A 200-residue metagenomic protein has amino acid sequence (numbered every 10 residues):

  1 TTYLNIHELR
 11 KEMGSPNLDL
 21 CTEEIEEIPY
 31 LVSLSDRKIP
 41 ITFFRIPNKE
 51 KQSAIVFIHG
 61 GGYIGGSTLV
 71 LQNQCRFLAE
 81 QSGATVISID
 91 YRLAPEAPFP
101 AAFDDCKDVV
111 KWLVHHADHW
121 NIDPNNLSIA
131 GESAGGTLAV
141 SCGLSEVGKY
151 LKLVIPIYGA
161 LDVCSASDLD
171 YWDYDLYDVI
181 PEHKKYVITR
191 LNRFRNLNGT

Functional and structural regions predicted by a protein language model:
T2-G14: Short, basic/low-complexity N-terminal boundary segments at the transition from targeting/disordered tails
L4-N5, D19-T200: Alpha/beta-hydrolase superfamily serine-hydrolase fold, recognizing
